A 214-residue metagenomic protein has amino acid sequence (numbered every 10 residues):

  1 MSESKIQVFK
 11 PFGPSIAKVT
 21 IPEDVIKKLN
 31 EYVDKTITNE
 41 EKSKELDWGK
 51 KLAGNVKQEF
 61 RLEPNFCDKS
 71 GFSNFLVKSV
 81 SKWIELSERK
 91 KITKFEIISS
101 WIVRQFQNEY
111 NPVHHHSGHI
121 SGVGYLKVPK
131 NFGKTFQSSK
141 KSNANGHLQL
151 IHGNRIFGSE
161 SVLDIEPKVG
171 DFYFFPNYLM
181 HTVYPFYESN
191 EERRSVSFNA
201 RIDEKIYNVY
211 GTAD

Functional and structural regions predicted by a protein language model:
M1-K90, W101, N108-N111: Non-heme Fe(II)/2-oxoglutarate
V19, G124, F198-A200: Preference for bulky hydrophobic residues occupying beta-strand positions in well-ordered beta-sheet regions
P22, P176-Y178: Helix N-cap / beta->alpha transition motif
K94-E96: Short, glycine/acidic-rich hinge or "gate" loops at secondary-structure transitions that mediate conformational
I98-F174, Y184, E191-E192, I206-G211: Catalytic core of non-heme Fe(II) oxygenases with the double-stranded beta-helix
Y187-N199: C-terminal/domain-terminus segments
S197-D214: Double-stranded beta-helix
